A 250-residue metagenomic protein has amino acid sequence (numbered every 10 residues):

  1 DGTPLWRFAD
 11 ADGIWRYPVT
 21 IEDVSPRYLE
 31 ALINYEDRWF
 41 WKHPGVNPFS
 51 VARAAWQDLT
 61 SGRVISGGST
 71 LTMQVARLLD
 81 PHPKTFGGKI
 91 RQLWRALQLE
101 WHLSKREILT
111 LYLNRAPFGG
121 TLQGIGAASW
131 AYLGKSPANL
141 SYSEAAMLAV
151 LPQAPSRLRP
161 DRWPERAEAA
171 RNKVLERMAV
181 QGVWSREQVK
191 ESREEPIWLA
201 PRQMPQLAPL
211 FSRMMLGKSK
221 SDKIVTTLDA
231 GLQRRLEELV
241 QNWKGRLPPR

Functional and structural regions predicted by a protein language model:
D1-P249: Juxtamembrane regions of bacterial inner-membrane/periplasmic proteins, predominantly the peptidoglycan biogenesis
